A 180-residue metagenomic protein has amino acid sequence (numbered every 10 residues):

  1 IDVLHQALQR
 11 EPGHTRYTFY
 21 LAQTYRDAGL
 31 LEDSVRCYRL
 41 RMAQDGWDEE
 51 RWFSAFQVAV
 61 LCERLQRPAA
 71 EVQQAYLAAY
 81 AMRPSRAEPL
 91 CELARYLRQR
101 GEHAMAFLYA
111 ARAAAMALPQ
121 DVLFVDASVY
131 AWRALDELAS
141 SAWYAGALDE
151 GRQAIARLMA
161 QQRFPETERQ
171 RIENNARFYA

Functional and structural regions predicted by a protein language model:
I1-R36, L40, F178: Catalytic-site signature of metal-activated, phosphate-bearing donor transferases, centered on the GT-A/GT-A-like
P12, G46-E49, P84, L118 (+1 more regions): Short coil turns that delineate tetratricopeptide repeat
R16, E49-F53, E88, D126-S128 (+2 more regions): Start-of-helix register in tetratricopeptide repeats
Y20, Q57, E92, Q99 (+2 more regions): "A position-specific structural signal for the A-helix of alpha-solenoid helical repeats
Y25, C62-E63, L97, A142: Residue at a conserved register position within TPR or TPR-like alpha-solenoid repeats
A28, L65-Q66, R100, A145: Structural motif corresponding to the intra-repeat A-B loop/turn of tetratricopeptide repeats
L31, P68-A69, H103, L148: TPR-repeat structural position
